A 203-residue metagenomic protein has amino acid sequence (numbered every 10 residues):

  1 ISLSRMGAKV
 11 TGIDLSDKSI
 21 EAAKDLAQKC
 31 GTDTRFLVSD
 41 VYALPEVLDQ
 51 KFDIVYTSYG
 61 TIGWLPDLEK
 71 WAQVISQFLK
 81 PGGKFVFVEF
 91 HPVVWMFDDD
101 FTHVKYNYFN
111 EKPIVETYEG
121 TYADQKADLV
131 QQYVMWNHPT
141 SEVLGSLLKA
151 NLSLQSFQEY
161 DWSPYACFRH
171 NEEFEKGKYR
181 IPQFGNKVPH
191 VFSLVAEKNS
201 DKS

Functional and structural regions predicted by a protein language model:
I1-L44: Class I SAM-dependent methyltransferase SAM/SAH-binding core
E46-V55: A short acidic, Gly/Pro-enriched loop at the edge of an enzyme's catalytic core that lines a small-molecule cofactor
T57-Y59, V88: Residues lining the SAM
E69-K84: A short glycine-rich, Lys/Arg-flanked "PGG" loop and its adjoining helix->strand segment in the class I
K84-T121: Conserved class I S-adenosyl-L-methionine
P92-F97, A127-S141: Acceptor-substrate binding/catalytic loop of class I
V134-F157: Short alpha-helix
A150-L152, P182-S203: Core SAM-dependent methyltransferase catalytic element
